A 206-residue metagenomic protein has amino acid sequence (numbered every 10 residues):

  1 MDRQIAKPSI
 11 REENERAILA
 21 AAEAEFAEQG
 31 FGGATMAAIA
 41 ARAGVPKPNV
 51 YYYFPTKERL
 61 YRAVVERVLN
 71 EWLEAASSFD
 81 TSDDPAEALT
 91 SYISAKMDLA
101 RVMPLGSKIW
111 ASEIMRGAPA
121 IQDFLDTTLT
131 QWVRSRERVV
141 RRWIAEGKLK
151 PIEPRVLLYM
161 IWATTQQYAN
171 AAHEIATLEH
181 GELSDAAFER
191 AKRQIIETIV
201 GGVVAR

Functional and structural regions predicted by a protein language model:
M1-E13, A20: N-terminal intrinsically disordered/low-complexity leader segments
M1-R3, D98, V102, T130 (+2 more regions): C-terminal peripheral helix-coil segments that are non-catalytic and often amphipathic
E13, A17, E25-R59, A63: Helix-turn-helix
R62-S91, R136-R141: Amphipathic alpha-helical linker/stalk segments
S77-K108, P154-I161, E189: Hydrophobic alpha-helical connector segments
E87, D123-T128, I144-M160, R190: All-alpha amphipathic helical-bundle segments outside canonical DNA-binding/catalytic cores that form hydrophobic
R101-D123, A171-L178: Amphipathic alpha-helical segments used for helix-helix packing
